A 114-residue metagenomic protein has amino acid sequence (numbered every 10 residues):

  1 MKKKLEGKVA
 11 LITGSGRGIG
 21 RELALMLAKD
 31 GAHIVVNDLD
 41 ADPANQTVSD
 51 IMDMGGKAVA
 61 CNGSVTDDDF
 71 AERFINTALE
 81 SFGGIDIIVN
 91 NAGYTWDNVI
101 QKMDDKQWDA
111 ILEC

Functional and structural regions predicted by a protein language model:
K3-V35: Canonical Rossmann dinucleotide-binding motif of NAD(H)/NADP(H)-dependent dehydrogenases/reductases, specifically
V9, D86-I87, D109: Conserved catalytic-site loops of classical short-chain dehydrogenases/reductases
T13, I85-A92: Rossmann-fold scaffold of SDR-type NAD(P)-dependent oxidoreductases
I19, T95-V99: Short beta->alpha connector loops of Rossmann-like oxidoreductase domains
D30-Q46: Conserved glycine-rich Rossmann-like NAD(P)H-binding loop of the short-chain dehydrogenase/reductase
V36, C61-N62, E113: Conserved residues in the N-terminal Rossmann fold of short-chain dehydrogenase/reductase
A41-N45, N62-I75, D105: The beta1-alpha1 cofactor-binding region of Rossmann-like NAD(H)/NADP(H)-dependent oxidoreductases
V99-I100, D104-L112: Substrate-binding pocket helix/loop in short-chain dehydrogenase/reductase
